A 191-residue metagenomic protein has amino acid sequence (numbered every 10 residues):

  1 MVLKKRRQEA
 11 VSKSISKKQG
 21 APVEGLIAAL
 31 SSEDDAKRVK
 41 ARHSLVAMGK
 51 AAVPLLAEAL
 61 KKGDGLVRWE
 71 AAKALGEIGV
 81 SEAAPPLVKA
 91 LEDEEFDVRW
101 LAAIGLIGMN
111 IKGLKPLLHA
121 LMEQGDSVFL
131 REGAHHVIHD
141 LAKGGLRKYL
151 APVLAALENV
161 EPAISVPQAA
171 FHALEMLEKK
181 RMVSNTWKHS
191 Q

Functional and structural regions predicted by a protein language model:
V2-G20, A28, D35-K50, L55-K61 (+6 more regions): Structural detector for internal amphipathic alpha-helices that build alpha-solenoid repeat scaffolds
G25-I27, L55-A57, P86-V88, P116-L121 (+2 more regions): Buried hydrophobic core positions in alpha-solenoid tandem helical repeats
E94-V98: Helix-adjacent hinge/juxtasegments
K180-Q191: Terminal, non-catalytic domain-edge segments
